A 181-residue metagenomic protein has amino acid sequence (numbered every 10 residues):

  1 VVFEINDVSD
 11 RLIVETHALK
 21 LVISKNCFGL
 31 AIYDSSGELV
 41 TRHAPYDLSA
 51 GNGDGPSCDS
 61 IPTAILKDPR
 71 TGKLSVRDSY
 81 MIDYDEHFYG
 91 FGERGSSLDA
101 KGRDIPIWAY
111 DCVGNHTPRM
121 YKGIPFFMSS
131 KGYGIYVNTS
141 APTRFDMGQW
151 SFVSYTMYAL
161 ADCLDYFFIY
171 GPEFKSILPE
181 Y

Functional and structural regions predicted by a protein language model:
F3-Y181: Catalytic and substrate-binding clefts that recognize carbohydrates or anionic sugar/phosphate headgroups
